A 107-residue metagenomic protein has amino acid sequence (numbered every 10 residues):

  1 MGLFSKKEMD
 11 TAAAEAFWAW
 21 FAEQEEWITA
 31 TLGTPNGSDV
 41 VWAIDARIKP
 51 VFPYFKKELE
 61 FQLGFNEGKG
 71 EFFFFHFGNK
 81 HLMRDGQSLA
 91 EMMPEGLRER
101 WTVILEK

Functional and structural regions predicted by a protein language model:
G2-G70, F77-K107: Long, contiguous binding/interaction regions
